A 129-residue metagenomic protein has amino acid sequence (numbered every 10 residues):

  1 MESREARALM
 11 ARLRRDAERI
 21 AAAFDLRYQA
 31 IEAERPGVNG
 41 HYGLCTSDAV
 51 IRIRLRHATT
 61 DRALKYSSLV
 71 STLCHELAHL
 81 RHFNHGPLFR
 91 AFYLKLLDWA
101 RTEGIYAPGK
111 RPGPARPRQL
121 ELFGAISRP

Functional and structural regions predicted by a protein language model:
M1-S71, L80-P129: Active-site-proximal or metal-binding-adjacent scaffold patches in catalytic folds
E76: Walker B catalytic acidic pair
